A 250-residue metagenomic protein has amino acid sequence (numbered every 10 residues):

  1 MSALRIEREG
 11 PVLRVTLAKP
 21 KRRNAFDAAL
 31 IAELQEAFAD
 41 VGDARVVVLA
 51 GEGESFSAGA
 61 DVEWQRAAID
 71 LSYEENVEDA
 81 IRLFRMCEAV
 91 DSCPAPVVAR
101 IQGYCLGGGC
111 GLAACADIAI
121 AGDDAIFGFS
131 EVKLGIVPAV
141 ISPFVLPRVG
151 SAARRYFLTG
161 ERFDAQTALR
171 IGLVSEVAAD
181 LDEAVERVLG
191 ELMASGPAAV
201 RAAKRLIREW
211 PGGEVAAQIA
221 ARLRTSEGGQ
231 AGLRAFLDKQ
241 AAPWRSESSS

Functional and structural regions predicted by a protein language model:
M1-E52, G190, S250: Conserved CoA-thioester-binding segment of acyl-CoA-metabolizing enzymes
V15, K19, L34, L49 (+6 more regions): Terminal peptide-recognition signature
D43, G51-M86: Glycine- (often His-adjacent) and acidic-residue-rich active-site loop that binds/positions the CoA thioester
G59, A80-F84, G107, R162 (+1 more regions): Glycine-rich phosphate-binding loop at the start of an alpha helix
M86, V90-S92, L106-F157, R170-I171 (+2 more regions): CoA-thioester-processing core
R100-I101: Structural motif
I120-A125, V174-V215, E227, R245-S250: C-terminal long alpha-helix characteristic of the crotonase
E161-T167: Acidic, divalent-metal-coordinating active-site segment for phosphoryl/phosphodiester hydrolysis, typified by short
